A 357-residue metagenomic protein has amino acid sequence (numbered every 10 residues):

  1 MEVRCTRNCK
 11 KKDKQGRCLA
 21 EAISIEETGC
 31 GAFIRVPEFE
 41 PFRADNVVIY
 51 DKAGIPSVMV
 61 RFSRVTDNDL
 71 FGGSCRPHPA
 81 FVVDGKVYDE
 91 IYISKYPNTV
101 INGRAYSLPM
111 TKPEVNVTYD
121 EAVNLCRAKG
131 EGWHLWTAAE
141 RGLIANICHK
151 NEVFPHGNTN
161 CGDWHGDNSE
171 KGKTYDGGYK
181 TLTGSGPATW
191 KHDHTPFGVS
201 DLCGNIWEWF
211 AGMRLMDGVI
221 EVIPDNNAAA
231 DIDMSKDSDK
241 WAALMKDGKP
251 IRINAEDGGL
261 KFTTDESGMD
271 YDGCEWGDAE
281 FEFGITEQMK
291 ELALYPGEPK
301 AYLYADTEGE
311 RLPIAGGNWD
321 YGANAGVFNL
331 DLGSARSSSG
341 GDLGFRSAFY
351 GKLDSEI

Functional and structural regions predicted by a protein language model:
M1-V36: Cysteine-centered metal-binding/redox modules
S24-T28, V87, S339-L343: Extracellular interaction modules
F33, K52-A53, V58-V65, S94-Y96 (+5 more regions): Structured loops at beta-to-helix junctions and adjacent beta-edge loops in soluble globular domains
R43-E131, D217-T263, R311, G344: Extracellular adhesion/carbohydrate-recognition regions
R76-L202: Short aromatic-cysteine micro-motif
G142, D167, K173-T181, S185 (+3 more regions): C-terminal, surface-exposed recognition/capping segments
H149-F154, R214, P224-D225: Short secondary-structure boundary/capping segments
